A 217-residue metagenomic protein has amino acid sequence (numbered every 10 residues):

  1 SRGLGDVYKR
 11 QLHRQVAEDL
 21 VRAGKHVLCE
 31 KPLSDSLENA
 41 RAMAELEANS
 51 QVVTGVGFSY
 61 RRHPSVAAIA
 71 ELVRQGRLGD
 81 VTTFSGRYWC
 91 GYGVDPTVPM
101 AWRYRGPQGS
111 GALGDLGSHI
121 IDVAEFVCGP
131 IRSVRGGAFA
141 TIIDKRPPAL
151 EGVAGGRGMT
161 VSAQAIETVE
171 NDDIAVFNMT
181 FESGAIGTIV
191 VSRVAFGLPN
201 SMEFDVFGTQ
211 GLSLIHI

Functional and structural regions predicted by a protein language model:
S1-Y8, I217: Short, small-residue-biased leader/transition segments that mark boundaries at the very start of proteins
V7-R61, G76: Beta-strand-loop-alpha-helix segment that lines the small-molecule cofactor/substrate pocket of alpha/beta enzymes
Q11-H13, H119, H216: Histidine-centered divalent metal-coordination motifs
V16, H119-V123, M202: Hydrophobic alpha-helical segments typical of transmembrane helices and their membrane-interface/capping positions
V52, Y60-T168: Predominantly a Rossmann-like dinucleotide-binding segment in NAD(P)-dependent oxidoreductases
A165-N178, E182-I215: NAD(P)-dinucleotide binding in Rossmann-like oxidoreductases
